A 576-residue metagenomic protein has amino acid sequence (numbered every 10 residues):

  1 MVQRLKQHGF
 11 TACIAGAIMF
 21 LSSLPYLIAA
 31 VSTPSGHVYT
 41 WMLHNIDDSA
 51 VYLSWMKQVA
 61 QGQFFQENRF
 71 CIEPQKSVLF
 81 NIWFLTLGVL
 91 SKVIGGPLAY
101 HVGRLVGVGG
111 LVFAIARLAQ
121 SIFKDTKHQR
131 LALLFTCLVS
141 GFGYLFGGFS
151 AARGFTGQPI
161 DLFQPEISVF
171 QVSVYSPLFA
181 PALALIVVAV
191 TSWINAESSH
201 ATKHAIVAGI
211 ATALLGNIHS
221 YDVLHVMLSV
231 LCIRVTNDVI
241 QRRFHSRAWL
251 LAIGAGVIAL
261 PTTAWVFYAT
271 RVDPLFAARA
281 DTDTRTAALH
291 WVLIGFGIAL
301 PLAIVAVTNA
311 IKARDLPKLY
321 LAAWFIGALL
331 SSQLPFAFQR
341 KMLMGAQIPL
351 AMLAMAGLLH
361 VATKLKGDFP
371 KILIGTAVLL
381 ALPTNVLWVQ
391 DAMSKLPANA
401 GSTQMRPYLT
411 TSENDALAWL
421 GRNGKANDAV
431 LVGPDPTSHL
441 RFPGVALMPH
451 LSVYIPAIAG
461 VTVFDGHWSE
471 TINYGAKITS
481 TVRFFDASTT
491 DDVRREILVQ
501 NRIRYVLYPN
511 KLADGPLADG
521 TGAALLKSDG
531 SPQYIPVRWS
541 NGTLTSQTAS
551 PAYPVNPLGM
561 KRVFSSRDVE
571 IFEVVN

Functional and structural regions predicted by a protein language model:
F20-V187, S220-L224, K395, S402-P407 (+3 more regions): Active-site lumenal/periplasmic loops and adjacent helix-entry segments of GT-C-fold, multi-pass membrane
I28-D48, F163-P177, F267-F296, P317 (+3 more regions): Membrane-helix boundary/interfacial segments in multi-pass membrane proteins
D48, A211, L215-L316, F336-F338: Transmembrane catalytic cores of multi-pass membrane glycosyltransferases and polysaccharide-assembly enzymes
V108, L224-V226, F338-K366, I372-A377: Hydrophobic/aromatic-rich transmembrane helices and adjacent perimembrane loops
Q171, V190-S192, H204-S220, L231 (+1 more regions): Membrane-interface alpha helices of multi-pass inner-membrane proteins
P181-H204, N309-A313: Membrane-interface transmembrane helices that cradle and orient dolichyl/undecaprenyl
H204-T212, L250-V257, I311-L334, L353 (+2 more regions): Transmembrane alpha-helix segments characteristic of polytopic inner-membrane glycan-assembly/cell-envelope
G367, I372, T376, L380-N576: Extracytoplasmic
